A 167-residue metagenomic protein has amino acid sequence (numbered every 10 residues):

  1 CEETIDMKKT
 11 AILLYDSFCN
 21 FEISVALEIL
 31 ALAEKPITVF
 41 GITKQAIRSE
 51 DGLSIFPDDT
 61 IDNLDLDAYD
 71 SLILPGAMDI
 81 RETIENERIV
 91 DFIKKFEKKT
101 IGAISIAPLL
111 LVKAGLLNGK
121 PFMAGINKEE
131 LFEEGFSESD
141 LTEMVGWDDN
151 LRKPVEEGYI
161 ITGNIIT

Functional and structural regions predicted by a protein language model:
C1-D6: Short, Lys/Arg-enriched N-terminal segments with co-localized hydrophobic residues within the first ~10-30 amino acids
K9-F18, L32-I42, D58-D59, N63-G102 (+1 more regions): Active-site-adjacent pocket-lining segments in enzyme domains
F18-I23, R48: Short N-terminal binding/cap micro-motifs at the start of the first secondary-structure element
V25-A26, F92: Hydrophobic residues within alpha-helices that form the first helical element adjacent to the glycine-rich loop
I29: Rossmann-fold NAD(P)-dependent oxidoreductase module
F40, Q45-D51: Membrane-interfacial amphipathic helices and adjacent loop/beta segments that form the lipid-substrate binding surface
D51-D59: Short gly/ser/thr-rich secondary-structure transition/capping motifs
